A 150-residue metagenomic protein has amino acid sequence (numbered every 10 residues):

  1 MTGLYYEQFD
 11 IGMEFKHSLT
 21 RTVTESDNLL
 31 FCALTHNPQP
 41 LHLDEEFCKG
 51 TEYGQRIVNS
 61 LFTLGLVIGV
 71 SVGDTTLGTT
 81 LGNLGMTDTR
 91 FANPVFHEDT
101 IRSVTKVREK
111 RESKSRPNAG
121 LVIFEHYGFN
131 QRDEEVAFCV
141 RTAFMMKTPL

Functional and structural regions predicted by a protein language model:
M1-G85, A137, P149-L150: Hot-dog-fold acyl-thioester-processing enzymes
M1-I11, F91-T100, V104-L150: HotDog/MaoC-like acyl-thioester-processing domains
